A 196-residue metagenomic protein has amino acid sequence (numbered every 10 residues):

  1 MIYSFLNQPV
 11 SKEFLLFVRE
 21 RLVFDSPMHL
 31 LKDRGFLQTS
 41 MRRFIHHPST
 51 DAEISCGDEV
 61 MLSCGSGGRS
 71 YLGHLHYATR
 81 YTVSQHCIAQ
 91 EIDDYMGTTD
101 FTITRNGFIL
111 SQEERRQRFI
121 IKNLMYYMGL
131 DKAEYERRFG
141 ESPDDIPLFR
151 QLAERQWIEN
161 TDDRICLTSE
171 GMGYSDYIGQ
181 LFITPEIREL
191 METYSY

Functional and structural regions predicted by a protein language model:
M1-F139, S195: C-terminal scaffold of the Radical SAM
R115, I165-M172: Basic, amphipathic "hinge/linker" alpha-helix immediately C-terminal to the N-terminal HTH DNA-binding motif
K132-A133, D144-D145, N160: Extended hydrophobic-aromatic, low-complexity segments
F139-E154: Short amphipathic alpha-helical interaction segments
A153-D163: A short, conserved structural fragment
M172-Y196: Short, amphipathic alpha-helical interaction segments positioned at domain boundaries
